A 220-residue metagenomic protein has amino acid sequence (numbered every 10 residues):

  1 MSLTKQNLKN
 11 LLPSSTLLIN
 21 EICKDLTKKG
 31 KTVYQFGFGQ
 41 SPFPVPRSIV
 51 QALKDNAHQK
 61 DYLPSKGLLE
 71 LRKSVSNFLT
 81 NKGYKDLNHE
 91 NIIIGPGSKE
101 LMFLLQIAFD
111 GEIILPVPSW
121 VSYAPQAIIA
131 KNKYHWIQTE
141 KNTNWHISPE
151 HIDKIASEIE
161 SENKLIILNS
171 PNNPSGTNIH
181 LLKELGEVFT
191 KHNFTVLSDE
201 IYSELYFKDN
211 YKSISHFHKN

Functional and structural regions predicted by a protein language model:
K5-P96: N-terminal small-domain helix-loop-helix segment of the aminotransferase-like
L26-K29, A130, K191-H192: Helix C-cap/helix->beta junction micro-motif
S41, K99, S170-P174: Short glycine-rich anion-binding loops that position phosphate/pyrophosphate groups of nucleotides and phosphorylated
A108-A127: Conserved PLP-anchoring active-site segment centered on the Schiff-base-forming lysine
V117, W136-K141: Short beta->alpha connector loops at strand-helix junctions that form conserved, small/polar/Pro-enriched
T139-S215: Active-site phosphate-binding strand-loop segment of PLP-dependent enzymes
